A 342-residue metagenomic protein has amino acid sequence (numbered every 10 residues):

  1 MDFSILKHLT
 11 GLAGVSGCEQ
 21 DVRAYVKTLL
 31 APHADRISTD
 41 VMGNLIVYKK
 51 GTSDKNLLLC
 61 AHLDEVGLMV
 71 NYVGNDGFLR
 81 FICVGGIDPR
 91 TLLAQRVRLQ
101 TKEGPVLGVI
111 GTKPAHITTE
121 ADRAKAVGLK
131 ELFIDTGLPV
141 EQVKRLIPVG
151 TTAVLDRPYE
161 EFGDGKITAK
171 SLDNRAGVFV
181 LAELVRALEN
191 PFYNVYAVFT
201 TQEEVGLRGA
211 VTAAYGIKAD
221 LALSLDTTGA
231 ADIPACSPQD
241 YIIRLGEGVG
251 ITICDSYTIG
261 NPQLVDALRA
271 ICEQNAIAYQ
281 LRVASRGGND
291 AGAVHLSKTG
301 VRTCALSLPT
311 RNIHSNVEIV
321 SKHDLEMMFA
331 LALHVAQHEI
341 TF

Functional and structural regions predicted by a protein language model:
M1-F342: N-terminal hydrophobic/helix-forming segments and targeting peptides
